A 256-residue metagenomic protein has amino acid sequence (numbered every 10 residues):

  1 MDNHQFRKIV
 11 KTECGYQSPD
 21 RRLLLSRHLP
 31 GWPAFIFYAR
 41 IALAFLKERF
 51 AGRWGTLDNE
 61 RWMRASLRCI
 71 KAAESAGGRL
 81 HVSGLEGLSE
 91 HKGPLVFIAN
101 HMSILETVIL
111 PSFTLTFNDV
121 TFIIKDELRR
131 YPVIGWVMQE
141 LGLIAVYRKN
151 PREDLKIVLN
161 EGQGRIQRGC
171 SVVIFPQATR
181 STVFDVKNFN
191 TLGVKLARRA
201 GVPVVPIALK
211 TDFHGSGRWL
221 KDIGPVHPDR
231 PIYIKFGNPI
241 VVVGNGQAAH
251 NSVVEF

Functional and structural regions predicted by a protein language model:
M1-P94, V108-I109: Membrane-anchoring hydrophobic helices of lipid-metabolizing enzymes
A34-Y38, L43-R53, H91-N150: Catalytic core of membrane glycerolipid acyltransferases/transacylases, capturing the structured, soluble-facing
A76-S83, L155-K156, S216-W219: Short gly/ser/thr-rich secondary-structure transition/capping motifs
V82, I144-Y147, V242: Short acidic-hydrophobic, aromatic-tinged amphipathic segments that line or gate anion-handling sites
G84, G135, S171, T182-Q247: A cross-family acyltransferase "interaction/gating" segment
P94-V96, G169-F175: Residue-level preference for the first positions of well-ordered beta-strands
F113, V137, G164, K195-L196: Hydrophobic/aromatic ligand-binding patch that stacks against planar heteroaromatic rings of cofactors or nucleotides
A178: Active-site metal-binding loops of divalent metal-dependent hydrolases
